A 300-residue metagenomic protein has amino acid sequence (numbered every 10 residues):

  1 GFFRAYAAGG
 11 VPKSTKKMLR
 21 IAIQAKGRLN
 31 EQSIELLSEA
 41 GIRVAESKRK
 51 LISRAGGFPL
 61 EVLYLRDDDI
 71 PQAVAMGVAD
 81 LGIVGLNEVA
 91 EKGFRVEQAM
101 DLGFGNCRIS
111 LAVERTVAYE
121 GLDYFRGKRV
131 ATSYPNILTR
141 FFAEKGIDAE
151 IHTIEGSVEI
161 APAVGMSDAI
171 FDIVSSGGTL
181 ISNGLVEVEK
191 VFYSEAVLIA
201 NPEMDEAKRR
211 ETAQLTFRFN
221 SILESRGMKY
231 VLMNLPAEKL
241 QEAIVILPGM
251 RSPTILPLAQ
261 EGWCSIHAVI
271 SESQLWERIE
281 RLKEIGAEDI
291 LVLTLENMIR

Functional and structural regions predicted by a protein language model:
G1-K16: N-terminal amphipathic/basic-hydrophobic helices that include classical n-h-c signal peptides and signal-anchor
R4-A8, I21, R66: Intrinsically disordered, low-complexity regions enriched in small/polar residues
T15-L60, V84-E97, D101-R108, T116-R300: Small-molecule-sensing regulatory modules
P59-V78: Short, structured active-site "lid" loops
